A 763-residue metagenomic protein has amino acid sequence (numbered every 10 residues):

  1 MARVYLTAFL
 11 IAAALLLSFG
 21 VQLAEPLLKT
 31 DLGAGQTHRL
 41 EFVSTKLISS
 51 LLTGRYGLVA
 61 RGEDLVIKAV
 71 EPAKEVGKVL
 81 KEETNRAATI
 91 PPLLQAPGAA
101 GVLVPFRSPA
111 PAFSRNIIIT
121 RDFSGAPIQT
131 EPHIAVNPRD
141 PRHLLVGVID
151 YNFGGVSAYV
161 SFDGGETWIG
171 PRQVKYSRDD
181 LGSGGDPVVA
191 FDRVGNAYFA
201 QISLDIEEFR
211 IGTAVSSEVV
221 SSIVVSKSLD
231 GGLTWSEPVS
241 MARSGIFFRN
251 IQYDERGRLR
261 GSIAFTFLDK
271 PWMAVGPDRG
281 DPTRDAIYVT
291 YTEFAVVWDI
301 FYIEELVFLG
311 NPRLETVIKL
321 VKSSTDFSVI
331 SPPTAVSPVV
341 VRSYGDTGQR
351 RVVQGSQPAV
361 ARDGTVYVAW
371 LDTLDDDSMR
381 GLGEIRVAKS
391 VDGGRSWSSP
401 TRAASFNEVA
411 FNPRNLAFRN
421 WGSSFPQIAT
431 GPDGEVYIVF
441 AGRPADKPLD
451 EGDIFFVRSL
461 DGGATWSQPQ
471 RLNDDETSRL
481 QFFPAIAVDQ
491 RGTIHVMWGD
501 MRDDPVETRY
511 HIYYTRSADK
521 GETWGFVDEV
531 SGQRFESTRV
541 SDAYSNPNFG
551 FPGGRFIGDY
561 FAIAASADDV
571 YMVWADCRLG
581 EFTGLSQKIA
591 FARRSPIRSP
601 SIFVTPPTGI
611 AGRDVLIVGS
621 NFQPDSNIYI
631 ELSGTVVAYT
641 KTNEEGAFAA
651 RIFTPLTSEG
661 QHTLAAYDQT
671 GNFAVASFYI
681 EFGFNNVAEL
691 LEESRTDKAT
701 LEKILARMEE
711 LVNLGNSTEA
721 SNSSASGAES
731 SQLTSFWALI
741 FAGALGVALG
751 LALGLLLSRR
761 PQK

Functional and structural regions predicted by a protein language model:
M1-L6, S758-K763: Positively charged n-region of N-terminal signal peptides that target proteins for export
A8-S18: Bacterial N-terminal signal peptides
S18-P26: Membrane-interface motif at the C-terminal end of an N-terminal transmembrane signal
E25-S599: C-terminal PAP-associated
L32-H38, V43-T84, G683-A738: Long, low-complexity repeat tracts used as extracellular stalks/passenger repeats and O-glycosylation platforms
I597-T718, N722-A728, S735-S758, Q762: Extracytoplasmic/secretory-pathway segments with low complexity and glycosylation-like composition
